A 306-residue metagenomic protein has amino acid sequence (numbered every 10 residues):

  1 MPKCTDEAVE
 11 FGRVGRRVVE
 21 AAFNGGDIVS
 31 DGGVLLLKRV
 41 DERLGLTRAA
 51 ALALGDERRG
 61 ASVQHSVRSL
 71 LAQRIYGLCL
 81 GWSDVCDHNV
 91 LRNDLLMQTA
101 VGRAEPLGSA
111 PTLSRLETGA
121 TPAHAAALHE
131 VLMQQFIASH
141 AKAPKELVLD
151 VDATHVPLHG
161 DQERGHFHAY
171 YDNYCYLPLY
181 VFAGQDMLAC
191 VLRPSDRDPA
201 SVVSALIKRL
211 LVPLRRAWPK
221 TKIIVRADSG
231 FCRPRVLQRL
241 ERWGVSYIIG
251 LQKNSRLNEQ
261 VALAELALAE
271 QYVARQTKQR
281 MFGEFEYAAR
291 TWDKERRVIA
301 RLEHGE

Functional and structural regions predicted by a protein language model:
M1-N173, L177-D198, V202-A217, W243: Dynamic "connector" segments at or just before major functional cores
K3-F23, S246-E306: An anionic, glycine-rich sequence signature occurring as long contiguous blocks
E146-D150, K222-I224, S246-I248: Structural preference for beta-strand elements that scaffold enzyme active sites
D152, K220-F231: Acidic/histidine-rich, metal-coordinating catalytic segments
T154-V156, S195, G230-C232, Q252-N254: Active-site beta-loop-alpha junctions enriched in small/polar residues
G160, R233-Q238, N258-A262: A short acidic (Asp/Glu
V212-R216, K222-I223, R297-E306: Pentatricopeptide repeat
L237-S246: Short, surface-exposed basic-aromatic patches at helix termini and helix-loop junctions that form
